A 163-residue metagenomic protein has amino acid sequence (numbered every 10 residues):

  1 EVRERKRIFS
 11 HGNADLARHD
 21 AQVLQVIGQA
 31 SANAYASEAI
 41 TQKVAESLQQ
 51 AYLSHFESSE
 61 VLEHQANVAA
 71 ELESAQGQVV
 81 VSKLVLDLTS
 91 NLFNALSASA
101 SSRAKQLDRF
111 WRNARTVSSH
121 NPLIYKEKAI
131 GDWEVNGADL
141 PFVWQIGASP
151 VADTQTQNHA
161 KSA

Functional and structural regions predicted by a protein language model:
E1-A51: Extended amphipathic alpha-helical segments enriched in small hydrophobics
R3, A39-Q42, E46-Q49, L86 (+2 more regions): Charged/polar positions within long, soluble alpha-helices
V23, E63, A70, A100-R103: Residue-level recognition of alpha-helical structural elements
I27-A30, N67-A70, S74, A104-L107: Hydrophobic packing residues in well-ordered alpha-helices of helical domains and bundles
G28-Y35, A75, V79-L86, R112-R115 (+1 more regions): Generic structural signal for well-ordered, non-transmembrane alpha-helical segments in soluble/cytosolic regions
N33, I40, V44, G77 (+4 more regions): General structural feature for long, well-ordered alpha-helical segments within catalytic domains of soluble enzymes
E38-V79, F93-L96: C-terminal helix-coil-helix/basic helical segment that borders enzyme active sites and/or dimer interfaces and provides
L96-A163: Glycine-rich phosphate/cofactor-binding loops in nucleotide/flavin-utilizing enzymes
